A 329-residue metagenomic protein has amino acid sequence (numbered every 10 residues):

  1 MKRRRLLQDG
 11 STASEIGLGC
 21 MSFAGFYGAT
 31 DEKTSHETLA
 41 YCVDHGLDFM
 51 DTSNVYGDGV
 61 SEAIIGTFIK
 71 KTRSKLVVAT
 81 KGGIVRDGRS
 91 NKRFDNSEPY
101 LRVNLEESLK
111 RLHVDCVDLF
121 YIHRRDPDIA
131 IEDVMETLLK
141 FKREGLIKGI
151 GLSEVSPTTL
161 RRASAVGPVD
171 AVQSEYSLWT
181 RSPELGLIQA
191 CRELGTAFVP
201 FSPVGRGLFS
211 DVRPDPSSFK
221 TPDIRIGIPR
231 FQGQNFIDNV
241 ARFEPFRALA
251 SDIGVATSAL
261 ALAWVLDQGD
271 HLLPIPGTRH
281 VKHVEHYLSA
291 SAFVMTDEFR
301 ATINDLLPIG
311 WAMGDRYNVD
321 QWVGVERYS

Functional and structural regions predicted by a protein language model:
M1, E193, T221-A248, D252 (+3 more regions): Terminal-tail/helix-coil boundary detector
M1-L76, S329: N-terminal binding-site loop/beta-alpha segment at the start of enzyme catalytic domains that lines or forms
L6, L18, S35, M50 (+13 more regions): Conserved, mostly hydrophobic/aromatic
M21-F23, S53-V55, K81-V85, I122-R125 (+4 more regions): Active-site beta-loop-alpha junctions enriched in small/polar residues
S22-Y27, V85-N91, H283-H286: A short acidic, helix-capping loop that chelates divalent metal ions and anchors anionic groups
Y27, D44, G88-S182, G186 (+1 more regions): Glycine/proline-rich, positively charged, aromatic-decorated active-site loop/lid region on the catalytic face
L39, E62, G66, L105-L109 (+7 more regions): Generic structural signal for well-ordered alpha-helices, preferentially at hydrophobic/aromatic core positions
P183-T221, A256: Aromatic-lined glycan-binding groove of carbohydrate-active enzymes
